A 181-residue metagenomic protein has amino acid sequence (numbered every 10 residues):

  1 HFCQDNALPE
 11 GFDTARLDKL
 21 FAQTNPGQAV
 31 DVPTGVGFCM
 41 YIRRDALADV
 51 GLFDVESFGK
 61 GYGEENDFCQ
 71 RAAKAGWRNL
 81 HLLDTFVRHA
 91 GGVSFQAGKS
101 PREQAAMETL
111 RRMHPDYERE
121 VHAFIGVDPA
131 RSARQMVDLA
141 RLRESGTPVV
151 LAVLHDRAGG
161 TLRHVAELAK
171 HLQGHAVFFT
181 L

Functional and structural regions predicted by a protein language model:
H1-G51, G59, N66, A75 (+5 more regions): Acidic/His-rich active-site region of diverse nucleotide-sugar glycosyltransferases
S57, F86, D156-A158: Short, glycine/serine-rich, charged loops/turns that create anion-binding and catalytic segments at active sites
G59-Y62, L162: Short-chain dehydrogenase/reductase
N66-A73, A166, K170: Short, hydrophobic alpha-helix immediately C-terminal to the catalytic nucleophile
T109-E120: Negatively charged linear elements and acidic catalytic determinants
E120-M136: Short linear, low-complexity motifs centered on an aromatic residue
Q135-L181: N-terminal subdomain of nucleotide-sugar transferases
